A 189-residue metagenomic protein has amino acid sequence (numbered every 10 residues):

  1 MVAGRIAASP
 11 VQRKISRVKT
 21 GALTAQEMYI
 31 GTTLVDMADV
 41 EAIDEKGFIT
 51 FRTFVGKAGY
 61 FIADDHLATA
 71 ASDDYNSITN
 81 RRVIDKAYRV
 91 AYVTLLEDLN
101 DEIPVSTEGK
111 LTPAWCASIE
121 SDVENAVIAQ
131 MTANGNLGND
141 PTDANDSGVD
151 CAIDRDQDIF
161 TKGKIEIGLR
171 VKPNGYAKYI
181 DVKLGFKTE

Functional and structural regions predicted by a protein language model:
M1-I103, G138-T142: A glycine- and small-residue-enriched flexible loop/hinge signal that marks low-structured segments
G31-T33, A42-E45, S147-A152, G163-I165: Short amphipathic alpha-helical surface micro-motifs
V55, A144, F160-K162: A generic structural signal for short, non-catalytic loop/turn and secondary-structure boundary residues
R81-A152: Acidic, low-complexity glycine/serine/threonine-rich segments
D154-E189: C-terminal edge-of-domain segments
